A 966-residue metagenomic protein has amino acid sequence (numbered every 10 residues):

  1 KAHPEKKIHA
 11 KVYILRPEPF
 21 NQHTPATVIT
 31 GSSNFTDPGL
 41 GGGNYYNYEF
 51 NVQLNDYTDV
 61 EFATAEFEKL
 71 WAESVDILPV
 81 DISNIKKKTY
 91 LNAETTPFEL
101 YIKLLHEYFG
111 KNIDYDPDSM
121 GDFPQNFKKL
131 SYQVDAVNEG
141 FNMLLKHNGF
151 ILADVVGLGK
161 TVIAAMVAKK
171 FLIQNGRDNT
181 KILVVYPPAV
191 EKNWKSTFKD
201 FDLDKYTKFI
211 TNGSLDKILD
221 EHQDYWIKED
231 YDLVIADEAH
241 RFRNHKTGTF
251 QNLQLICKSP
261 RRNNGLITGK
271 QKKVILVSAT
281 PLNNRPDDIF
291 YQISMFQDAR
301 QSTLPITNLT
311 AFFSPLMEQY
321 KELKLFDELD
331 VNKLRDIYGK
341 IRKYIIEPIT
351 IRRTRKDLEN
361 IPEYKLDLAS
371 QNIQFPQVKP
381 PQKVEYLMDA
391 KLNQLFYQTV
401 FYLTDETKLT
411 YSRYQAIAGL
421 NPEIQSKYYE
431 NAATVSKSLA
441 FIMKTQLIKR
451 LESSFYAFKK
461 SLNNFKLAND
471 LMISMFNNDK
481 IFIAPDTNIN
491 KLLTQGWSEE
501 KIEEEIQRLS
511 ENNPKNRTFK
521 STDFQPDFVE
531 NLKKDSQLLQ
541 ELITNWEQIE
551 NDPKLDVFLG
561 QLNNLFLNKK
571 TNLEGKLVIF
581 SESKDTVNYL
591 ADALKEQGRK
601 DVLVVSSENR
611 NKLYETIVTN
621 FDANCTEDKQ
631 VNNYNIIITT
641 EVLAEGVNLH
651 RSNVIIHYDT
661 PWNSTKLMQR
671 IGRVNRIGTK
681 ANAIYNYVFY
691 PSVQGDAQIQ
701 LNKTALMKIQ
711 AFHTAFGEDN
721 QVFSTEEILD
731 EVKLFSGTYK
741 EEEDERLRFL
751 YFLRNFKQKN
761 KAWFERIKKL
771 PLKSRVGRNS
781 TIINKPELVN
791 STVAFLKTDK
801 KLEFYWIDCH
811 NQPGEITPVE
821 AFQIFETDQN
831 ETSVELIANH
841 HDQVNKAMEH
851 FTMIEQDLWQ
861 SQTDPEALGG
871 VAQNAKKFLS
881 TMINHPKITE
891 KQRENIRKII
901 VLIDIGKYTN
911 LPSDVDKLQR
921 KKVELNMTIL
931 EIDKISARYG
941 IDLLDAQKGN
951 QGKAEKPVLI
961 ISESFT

Functional and structural regions predicted by a protein language model:
K1-N126, D200, L233, H240 (+2 more regions): PLD/PLD-like phosphodiesterase catalytic module centered on the HKD motif
A2-H3, I210-Y231, E238, K246-K272 (+6 more regions): Inter-lobe coupling linker of SF2 helicases/translocases
H23, S32, P38-L40, L282-P286 (+4 more regions): SF2 helicase motor core recognition
P97-F98, Y108-F109, I361, T679-T966: C-terminal accessory region of SF2 helicases/translocases
F109-I113, P117-K129, L145-N148, V155 (+5 more regions): Conserved Helicase C-terminal RecA-like lobe
G110-S131, D135-N138, K160-Q271, R300-I337 (+2 more regions): SF2 helicase/translocase NTPase motor core, specifically the RecA-like lobe 1 inter-motif segment between Walker
Y291, V647-D659, I684-V688: A short beta-strand element within the Helicase C-terminal
N663-I684: Conserved SF2 helicase motif VI
